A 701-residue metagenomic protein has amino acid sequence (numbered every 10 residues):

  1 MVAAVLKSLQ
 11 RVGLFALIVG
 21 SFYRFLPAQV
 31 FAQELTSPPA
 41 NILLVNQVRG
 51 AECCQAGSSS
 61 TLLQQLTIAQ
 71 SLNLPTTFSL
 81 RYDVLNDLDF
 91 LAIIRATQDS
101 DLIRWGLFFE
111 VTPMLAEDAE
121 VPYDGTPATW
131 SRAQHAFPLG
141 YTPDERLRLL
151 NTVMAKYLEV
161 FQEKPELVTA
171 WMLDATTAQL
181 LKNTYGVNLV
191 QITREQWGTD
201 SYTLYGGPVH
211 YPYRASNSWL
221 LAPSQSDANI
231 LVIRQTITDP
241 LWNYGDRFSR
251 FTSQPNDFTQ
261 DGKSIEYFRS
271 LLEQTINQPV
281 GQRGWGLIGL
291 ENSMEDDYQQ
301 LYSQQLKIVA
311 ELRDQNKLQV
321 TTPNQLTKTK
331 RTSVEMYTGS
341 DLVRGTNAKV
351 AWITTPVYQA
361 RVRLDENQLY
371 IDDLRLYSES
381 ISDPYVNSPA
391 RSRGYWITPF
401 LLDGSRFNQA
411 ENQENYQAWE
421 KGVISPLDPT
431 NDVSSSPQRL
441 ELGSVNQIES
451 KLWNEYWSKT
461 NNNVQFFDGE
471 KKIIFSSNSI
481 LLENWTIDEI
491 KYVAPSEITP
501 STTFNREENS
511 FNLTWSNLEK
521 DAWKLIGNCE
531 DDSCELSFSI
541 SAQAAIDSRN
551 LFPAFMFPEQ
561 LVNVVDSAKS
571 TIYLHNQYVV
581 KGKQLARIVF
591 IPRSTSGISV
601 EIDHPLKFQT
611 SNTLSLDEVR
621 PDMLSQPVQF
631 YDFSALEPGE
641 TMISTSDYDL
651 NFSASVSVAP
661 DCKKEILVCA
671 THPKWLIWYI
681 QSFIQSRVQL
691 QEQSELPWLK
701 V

Functional and structural regions predicted by a protein language model:
E34-S100, W285-G289, V350, T354 (+2 more regions): Active-site beta->alpha N-cap acidic-glycine motif
Q47-E52, S60-L72, T76, A155 (+5 more regions): Catalytic grooves of carbohydrate-active enzymes
Y82-M172, D227-P255, Q282-S293, R393 (+1 more regions): Metal-dependent polysaccharide deacetylase catalytic core of the NodB/CE4 family, i.e., the active-site-bearing domain
P143-S216, N509, L525: Catalytic domains of cell-wall/extracellular-matrix polysaccharide-remodeling enzymes, centered on de-N-acetylation
V362-K472, L481-E489, P495-P500: Acidic-aromatic substrate-binding/catalytic surfaces of carbohydrate-active enzymes
P558-S599, N651-V688, E692, L696-L699: Short S/T/G/P-enriched beta-strand
L574, K607-V628: Low-complexity "stalk/linker" and mucin-like segments enriched in Ser/Thr/Pro/Ala/Gly
Q626-E637: Short, hydrophobic beta-strand segments
